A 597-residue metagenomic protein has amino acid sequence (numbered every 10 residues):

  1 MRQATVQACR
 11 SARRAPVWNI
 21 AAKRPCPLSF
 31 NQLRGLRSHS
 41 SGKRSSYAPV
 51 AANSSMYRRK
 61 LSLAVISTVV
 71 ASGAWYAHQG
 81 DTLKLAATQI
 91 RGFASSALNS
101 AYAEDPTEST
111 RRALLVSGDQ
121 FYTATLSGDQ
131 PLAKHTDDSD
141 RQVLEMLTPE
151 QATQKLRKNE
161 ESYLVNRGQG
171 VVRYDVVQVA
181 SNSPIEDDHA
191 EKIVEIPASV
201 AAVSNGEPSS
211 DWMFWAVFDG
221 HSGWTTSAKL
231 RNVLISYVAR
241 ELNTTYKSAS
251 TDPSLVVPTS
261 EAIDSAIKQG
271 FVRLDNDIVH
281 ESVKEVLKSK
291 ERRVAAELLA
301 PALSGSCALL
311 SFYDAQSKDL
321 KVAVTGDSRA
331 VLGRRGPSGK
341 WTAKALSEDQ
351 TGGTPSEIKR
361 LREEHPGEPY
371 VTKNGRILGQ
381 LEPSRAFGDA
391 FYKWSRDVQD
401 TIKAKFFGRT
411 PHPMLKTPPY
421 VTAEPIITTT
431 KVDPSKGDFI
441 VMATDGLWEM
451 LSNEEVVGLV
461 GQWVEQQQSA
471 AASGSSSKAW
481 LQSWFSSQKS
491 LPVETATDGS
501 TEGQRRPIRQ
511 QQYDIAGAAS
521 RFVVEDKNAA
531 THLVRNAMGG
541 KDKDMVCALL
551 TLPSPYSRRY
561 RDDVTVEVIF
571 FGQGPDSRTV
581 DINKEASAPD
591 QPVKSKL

Functional and structural regions predicted by a protein language model:
M1-V69, W75-D129, K134, L597: N-terminal mitochondrial targeting presequence
R44-Y47, F218-S222: Structured loop/turn residues at secondary-structure junctions
A52, V69, L85-F214, G220-L597: PP2C/PPM-type serine/threonine phosphatase catalytic core, specifically the conserved beta-strand-loop-alpha-helix
